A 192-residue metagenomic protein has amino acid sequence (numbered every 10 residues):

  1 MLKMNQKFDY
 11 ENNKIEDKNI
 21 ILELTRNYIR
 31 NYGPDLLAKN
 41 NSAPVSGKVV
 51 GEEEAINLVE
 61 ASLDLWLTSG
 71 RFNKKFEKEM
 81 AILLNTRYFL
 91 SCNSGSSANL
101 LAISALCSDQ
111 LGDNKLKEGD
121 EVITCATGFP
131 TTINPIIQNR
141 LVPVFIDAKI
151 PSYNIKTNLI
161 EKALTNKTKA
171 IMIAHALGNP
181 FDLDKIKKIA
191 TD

Functional and structural regions predicted by a protein language model:
L2-L67: N-terminal "arm"/small-domain region of PLP-dependent enzymes with the aminotransferase-like
N27, K48, K74-K78, N85-F89 (+4 more regions): PLP-dependent aminotransferase class I/II
E53-L58, R71, K75, T131: Generic alpha-helical secondary structure signal
E54, E77, D147-K149: Acidic active-site catalytic centers that drive phospho-/nucleotidyl reactions and related ester hydrolyses
V59, L63, E77-A81, I103-S104 (+4 more regions): Solvent-exposed, non-membrane alpha-helical residues enriched in polar/charged side chains
S69-N73, G95-N99, G128-F129, Y153 (+1 more regions): Conserved donor sugar-nucleotide recognition element shared by glycan-biosynthetic enzymes
R71-E121, N134-N139, F145: Phosphate-binding glycine-rich loop
S108-D192: PLP-dependent aminotransferase-like
